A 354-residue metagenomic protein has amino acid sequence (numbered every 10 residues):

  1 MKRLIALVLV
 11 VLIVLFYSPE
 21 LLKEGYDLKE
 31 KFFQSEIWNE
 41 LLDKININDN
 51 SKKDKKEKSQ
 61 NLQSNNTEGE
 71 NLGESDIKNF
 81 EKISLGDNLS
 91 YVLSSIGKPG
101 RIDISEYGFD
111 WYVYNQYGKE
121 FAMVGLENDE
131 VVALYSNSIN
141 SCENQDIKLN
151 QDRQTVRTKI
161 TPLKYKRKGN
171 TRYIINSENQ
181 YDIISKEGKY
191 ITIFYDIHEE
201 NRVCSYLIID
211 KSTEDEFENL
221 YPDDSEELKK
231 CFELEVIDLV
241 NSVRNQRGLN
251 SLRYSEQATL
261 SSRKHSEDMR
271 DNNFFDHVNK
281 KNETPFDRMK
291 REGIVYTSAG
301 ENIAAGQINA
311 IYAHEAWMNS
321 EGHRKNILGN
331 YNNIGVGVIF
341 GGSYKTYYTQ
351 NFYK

Functional and structural regions predicted by a protein language model:
M1, A133-S136: Sequence termini and other peripheral, non-core segments
L4-E20: Hydrophobic membrane-insertion alpha-helices, especially the h-region of bacterial N-terminal signal peptides
L21-N128, R157-N201, I208, N330-N333 (+1 more regions): A cross-family detector of function-defining hotspots
D76-K82, N140-I147, Y221-C231, N245-S255 (+3 more regions): Second-shell loop/turn segments in exported
I102, E267-D276, T297, R324-K325: Secretory-pathway/luminal and periplasmic proteins that interact with or process carbohydrate-rich
Y135-Y190, P285-K354: A well-ordered secondary-structure block
E187-Y254: Intrinsically disordered, low-complexity, Pro/Ser/Thr/Asn/Gly/Ala-rich spacer/linker segments adjacent to signal
L228-K290, N330-I334: Short, well-ordered surface patches within globular domains
